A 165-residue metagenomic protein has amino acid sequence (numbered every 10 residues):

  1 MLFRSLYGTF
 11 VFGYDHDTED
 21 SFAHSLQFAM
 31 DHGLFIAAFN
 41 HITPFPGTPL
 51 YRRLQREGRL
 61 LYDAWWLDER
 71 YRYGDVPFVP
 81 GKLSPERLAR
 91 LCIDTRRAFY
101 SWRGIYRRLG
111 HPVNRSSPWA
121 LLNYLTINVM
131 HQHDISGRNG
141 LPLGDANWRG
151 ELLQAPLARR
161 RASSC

Functional and structural regions predicted by a protein language model:
M1-S117, G140-C165: A structural motif corresponding to the C-terminal lobe/cap of the Radical SAM core domain
G47, S117, L122-V129: A conserved cytosolic signaling coiled-coil/coupling helix that links sensory/transmembrane modules
